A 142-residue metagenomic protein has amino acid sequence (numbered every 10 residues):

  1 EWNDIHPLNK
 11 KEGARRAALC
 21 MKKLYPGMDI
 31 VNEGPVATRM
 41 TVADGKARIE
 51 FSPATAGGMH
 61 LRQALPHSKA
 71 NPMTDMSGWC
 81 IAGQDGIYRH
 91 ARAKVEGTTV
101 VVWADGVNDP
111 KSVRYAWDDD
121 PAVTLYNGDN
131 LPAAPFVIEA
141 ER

Functional and structural regions predicted by a protein language model:
E1-S77: Catalytic cores of secreted or luminal carbohydrate-active enzymes
A54-R142: C-terminal beta-sandwich/jelly-roll accessory domains of carbohydrate-active enzymes
